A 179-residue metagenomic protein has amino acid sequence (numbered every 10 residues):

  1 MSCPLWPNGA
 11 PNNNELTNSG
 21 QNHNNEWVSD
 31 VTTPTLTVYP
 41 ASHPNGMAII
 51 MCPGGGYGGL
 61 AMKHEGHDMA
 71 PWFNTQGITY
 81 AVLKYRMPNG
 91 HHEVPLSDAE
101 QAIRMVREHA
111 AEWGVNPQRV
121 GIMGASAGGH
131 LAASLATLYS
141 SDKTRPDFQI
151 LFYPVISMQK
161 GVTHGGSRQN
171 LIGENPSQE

Functional and structural regions predicted by a protein language model:
M1-E179: Alpha/beta-hydrolase superfamily serine-hydrolase fold, recognizing
